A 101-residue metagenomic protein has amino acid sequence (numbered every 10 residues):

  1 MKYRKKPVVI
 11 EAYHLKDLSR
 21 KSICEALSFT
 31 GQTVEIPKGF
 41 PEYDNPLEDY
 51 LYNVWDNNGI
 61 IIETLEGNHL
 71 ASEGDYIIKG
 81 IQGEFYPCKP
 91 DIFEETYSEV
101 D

Functional and structural regions predicted by a protein language model:
M1-I62: N-terminal non-globular leader segments, chiefly Sec-dependent signal peptides
G59, T64-D101: Short, compact, well-ordered microdomains
